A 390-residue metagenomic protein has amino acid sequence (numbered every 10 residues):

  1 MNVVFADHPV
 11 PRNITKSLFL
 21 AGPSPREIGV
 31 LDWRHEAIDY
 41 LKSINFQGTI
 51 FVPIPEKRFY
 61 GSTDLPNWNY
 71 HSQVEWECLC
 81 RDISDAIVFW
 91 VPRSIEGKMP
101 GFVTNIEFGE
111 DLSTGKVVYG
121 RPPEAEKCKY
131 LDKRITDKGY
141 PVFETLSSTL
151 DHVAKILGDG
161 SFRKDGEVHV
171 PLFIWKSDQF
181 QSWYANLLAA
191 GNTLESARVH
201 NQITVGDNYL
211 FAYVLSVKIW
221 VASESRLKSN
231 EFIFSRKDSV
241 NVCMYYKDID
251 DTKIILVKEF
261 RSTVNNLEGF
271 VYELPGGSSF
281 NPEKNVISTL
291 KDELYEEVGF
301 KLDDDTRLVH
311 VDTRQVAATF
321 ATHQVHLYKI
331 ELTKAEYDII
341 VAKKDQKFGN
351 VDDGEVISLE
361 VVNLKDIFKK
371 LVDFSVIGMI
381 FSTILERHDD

Functional and structural regions predicted by a protein language model:
M1-E167: Conserved catalytic or regulatory cores that recognize and/or transform ribose-phosphate-containing ligands
L20, D111, L290-V298: Hydrophobic alpha-helical segments that mediate membrane insertion or helix-helix packing
R26, S262, E296: Active-site micro-motifs of SAM-dependent methyltransferase domains
H35, D39, C78, D82-D85 (+5 more regions): Internal, well-ordered alpha-helical scaffold/interface segments that support domain packing or protein-protein contacts
K164-D292, F300-G354, E360-D390: N-terminal leader/linker segments that precede catalytic domains of diphosphate-processing enzymes
